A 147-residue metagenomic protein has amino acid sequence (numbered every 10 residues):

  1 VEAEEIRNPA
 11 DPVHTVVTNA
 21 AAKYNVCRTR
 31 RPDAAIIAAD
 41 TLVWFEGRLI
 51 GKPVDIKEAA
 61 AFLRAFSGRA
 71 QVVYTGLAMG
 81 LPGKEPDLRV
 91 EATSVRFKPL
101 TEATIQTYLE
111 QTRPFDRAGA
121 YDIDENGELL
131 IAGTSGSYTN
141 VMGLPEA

Functional and structural regions predicted by a protein language model:
V1-E4: A short beta-strand-loop structural module common to alpha/beta enzyme folds
P9-A147: Anionic-ligand binding patches
